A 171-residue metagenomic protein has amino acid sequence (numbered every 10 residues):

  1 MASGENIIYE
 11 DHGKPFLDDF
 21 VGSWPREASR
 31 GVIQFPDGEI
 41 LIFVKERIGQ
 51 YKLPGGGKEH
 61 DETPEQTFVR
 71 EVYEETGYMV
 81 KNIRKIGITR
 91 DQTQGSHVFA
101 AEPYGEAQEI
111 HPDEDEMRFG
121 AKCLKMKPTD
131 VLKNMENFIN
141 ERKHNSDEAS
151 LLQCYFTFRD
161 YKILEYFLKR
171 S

Functional and structural regions predicted by a protein language model:
M1-R30, P36: Acidic, metal-coordinating catalytic segment for phosphate/diphosphate chemistry, firing primarily on the Nudix
W24-R26, F35, T93-Q94, R118: A generic fold-level signal
R26-R30, Q94-V98, Y161: Short hydrophobic/aromatic beta-strand or adjacent loop that forms the aromatic wall/cage of a ligand/substrate-binding
I33-P36, A101-P103: Active-site beta-strand termini and strand-to-loop segments that position acidic
F35-E74: Conserved Nudix-box catalytic region and its N-terminal flanking loop in Nudix hydrolases and closely related
K45-G49, D91-T93, K162: Short, flexible beta-strand-to-coil junctions
G49-Q50, E116-S171: Nudix hydrolase/Nudix homology domain
K58-K81, T89-R142: Unchanged
